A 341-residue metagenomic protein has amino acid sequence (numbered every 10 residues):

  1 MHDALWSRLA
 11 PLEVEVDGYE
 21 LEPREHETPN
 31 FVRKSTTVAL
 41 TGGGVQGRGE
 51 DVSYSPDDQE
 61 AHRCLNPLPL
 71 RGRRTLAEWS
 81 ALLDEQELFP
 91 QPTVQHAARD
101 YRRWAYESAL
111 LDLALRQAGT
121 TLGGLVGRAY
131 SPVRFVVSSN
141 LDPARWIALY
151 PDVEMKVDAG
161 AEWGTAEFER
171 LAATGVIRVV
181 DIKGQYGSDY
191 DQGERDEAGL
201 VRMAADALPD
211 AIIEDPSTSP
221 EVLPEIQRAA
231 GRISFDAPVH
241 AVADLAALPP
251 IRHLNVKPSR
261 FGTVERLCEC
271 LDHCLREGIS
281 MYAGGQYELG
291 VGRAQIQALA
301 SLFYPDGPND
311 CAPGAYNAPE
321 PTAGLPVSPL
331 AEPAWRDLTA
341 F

Functional and structural regions predicted by a protein language model:
M1-Q59: Structured beta-strand/loop patches that form or line metal/cofactor-binding pockets in enzymes
H2-D17, V38, S108, R116 (+2 more regions): N-terminal amphipathic alpha-helix/helix-capping segment at the start of soluble metabolic enzymes
W6, L40-A118: Metal- or metallocofactor-binding catalytic centers and their adjacent structured scaffolds across diverse enzyme
L70-R73, A144-D158, E332-F341: Long, charge-rich low-complexity segments
A98-T218: Active-site-facing alpha/beta catalytic cores
T120, I279, P305: Short glycine/serine/threonine/alanine-rich loop segments
G164-A300, N309-D310, N317-P326: Catalytic core of soluble alpha/beta enzymes
N317-F341: C-terminal extensions of enzymes
